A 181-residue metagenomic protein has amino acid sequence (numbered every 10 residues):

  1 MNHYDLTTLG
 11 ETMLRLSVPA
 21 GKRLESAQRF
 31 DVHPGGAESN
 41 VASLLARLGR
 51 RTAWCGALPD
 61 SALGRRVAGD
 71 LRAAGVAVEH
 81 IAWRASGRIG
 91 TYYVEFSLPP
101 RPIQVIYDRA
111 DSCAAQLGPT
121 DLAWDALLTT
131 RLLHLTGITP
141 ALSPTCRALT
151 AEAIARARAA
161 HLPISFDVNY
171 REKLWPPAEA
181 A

Functional and structural regions predicted by a protein language model:
M1-A77, L117: Glycine-rich phosphate/adenosyl-contacting loop at the front of the ribokinase-like
M1-Y4, G118-A126, C146-A159: Short amphipathic alpha-helices and their capping/turn segments at secondary-structure boundaries
T8-L9, Y107, I164-F166: General beta-strand structural signal in soluble alpha/beta enzymes
T12, D111, Y170-E172: Glycine-rich beta-alpha junction loops
L14, V18, R72-A77, L98 (+2 more regions): Generic secondary-structure signature for well-ordered alpha-helical cores
G21-L24, A68-D70, D121-L122, R147-T150 (+1 more regions): Short, glycine/charged-enriched secondary-structure capping and boundary segments
R51-G137: Conserved N-terminal subdomain of the carbohydrate kinase-like
L132, I138-A181: Conserved beta-alpha-beta core of the PfkB/ribokinase-like small-molecule kinase fold
